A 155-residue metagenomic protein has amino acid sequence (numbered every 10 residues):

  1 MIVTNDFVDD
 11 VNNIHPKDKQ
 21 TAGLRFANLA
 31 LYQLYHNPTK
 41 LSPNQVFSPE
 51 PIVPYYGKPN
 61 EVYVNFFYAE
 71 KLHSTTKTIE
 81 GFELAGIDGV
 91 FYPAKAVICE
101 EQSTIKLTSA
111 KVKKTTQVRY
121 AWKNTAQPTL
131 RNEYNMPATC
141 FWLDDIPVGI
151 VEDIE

Functional and structural regions predicted by a protein language model:
M1-G23: Conserved, well-structured interaction surfaces
I2-T4, F67, A121: Generic beta-strand/beta-sheet core signal
F7, Y32, N124-A126: Short loop/turn segments at secondary-structure transitions that flank enzyme active sites
N12, N60-V62, S103: Structural beta-strand/beta-sheet cores of well-ordered domains, especially the beta-sheet scaffolds that support
D18-H36: Non-catalytic, well-ordered alpha-helical segments in soluble enzyme domains
Y32-T78: Surface beta-strand/loop "capping" patches
E70-E155: C-terminal beta-sandwich/jelly-roll accessory domains of carbohydrate-active enzymes
